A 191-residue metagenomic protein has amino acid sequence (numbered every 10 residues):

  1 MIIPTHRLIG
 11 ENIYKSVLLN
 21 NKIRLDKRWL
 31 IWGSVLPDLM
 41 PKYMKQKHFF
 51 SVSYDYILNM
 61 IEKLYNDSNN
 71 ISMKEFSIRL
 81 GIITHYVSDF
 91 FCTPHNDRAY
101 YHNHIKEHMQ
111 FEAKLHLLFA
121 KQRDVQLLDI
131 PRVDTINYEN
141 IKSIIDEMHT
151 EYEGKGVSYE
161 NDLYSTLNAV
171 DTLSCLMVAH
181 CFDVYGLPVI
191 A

Functional and structural regions predicted by a protein language model:
M1-I82, V87-A191: N-terminal leader/auxiliary helical segments
